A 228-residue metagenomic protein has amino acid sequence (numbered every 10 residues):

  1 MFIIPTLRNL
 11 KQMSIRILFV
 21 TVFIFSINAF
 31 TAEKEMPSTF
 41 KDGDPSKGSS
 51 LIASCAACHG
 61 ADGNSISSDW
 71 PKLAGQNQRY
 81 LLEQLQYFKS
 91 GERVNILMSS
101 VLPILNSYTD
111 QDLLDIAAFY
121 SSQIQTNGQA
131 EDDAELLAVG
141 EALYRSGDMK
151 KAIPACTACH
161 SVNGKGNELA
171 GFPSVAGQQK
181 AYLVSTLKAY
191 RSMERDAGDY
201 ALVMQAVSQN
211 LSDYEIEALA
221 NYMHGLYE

Functional and structural regions predicted by a protein language model:
M1-M13: N-terminal secretory signal peptides that target proteins for export/translocation
Q12-V20: Sec-dependent signal peptide recognition, specifically the positively charged N-region followed immediately by
S26-N28: N-terminal signal peptide c-region/cleavage motif recognized by signal peptidases
F30-I52, D69, S122-M149: Electrostatic cytochrome c docking/interface patches
E35-E92: The feature marks the first
S46-A56, Q78, L82, S146-T157 (+2 more regions): Sequence context surrounding c-type heme c attachment/ligation sites in exported
G48, C55-A61, I116, I153-V162 (+2 more regions): The canonical Cys-X-X-Cys-His
I66-K72, F88-D132, L169-S174, S192-A218 (+1 more regions): Axial heme c-ligation environment in periplasmic c-type cytochrome domains
